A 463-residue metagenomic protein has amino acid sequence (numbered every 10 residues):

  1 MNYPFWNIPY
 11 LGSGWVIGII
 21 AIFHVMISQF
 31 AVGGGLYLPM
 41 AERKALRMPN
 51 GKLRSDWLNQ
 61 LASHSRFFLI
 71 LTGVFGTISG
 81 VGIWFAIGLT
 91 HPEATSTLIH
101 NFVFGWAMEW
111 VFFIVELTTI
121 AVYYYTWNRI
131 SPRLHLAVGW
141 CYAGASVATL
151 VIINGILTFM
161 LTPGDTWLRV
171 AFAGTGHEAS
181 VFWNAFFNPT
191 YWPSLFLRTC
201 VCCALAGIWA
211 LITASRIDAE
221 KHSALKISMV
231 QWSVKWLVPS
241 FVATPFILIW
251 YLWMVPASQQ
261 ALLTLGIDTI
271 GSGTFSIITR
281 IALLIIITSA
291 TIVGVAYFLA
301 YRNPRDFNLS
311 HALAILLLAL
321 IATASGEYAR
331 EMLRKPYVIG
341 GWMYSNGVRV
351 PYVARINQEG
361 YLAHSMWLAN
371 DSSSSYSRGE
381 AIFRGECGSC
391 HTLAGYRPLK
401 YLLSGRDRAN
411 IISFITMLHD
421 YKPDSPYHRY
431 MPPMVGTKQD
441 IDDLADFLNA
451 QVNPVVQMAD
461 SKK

Functional and structural regions predicted by a protein language model:
M1-G360: Polytopic transmembrane helical bundles with strong interfacial aromatic enrichment
E109, A394-G395: A mature extracytoplasmic/lumenal domain signature
L197, D371-S375, L403-R406, G436: Extracytoplasmic/periplasmic, Sec-exported soluble proteins
V201, S374, G385, Q439 (+1 more regions): Short, well-structured alpha-helical interface segments that form or flank functional binding sites
E331-M332, Y376, C390-T392, P398-Y401: Extended hydrophobic-aromatic, low-complexity segments
V353-I382, A459-K463: Electrostatic cytochrome c docking/interface patches
S373-L393, A409-N410: Sequence/structural segment immediately N-terminal to covalent heme-attachment motifs in c-type and related
S389, R397-V456: Extracytoplasmic electron-transfer domains, predominantly the class I c-type cytochrome c fold
